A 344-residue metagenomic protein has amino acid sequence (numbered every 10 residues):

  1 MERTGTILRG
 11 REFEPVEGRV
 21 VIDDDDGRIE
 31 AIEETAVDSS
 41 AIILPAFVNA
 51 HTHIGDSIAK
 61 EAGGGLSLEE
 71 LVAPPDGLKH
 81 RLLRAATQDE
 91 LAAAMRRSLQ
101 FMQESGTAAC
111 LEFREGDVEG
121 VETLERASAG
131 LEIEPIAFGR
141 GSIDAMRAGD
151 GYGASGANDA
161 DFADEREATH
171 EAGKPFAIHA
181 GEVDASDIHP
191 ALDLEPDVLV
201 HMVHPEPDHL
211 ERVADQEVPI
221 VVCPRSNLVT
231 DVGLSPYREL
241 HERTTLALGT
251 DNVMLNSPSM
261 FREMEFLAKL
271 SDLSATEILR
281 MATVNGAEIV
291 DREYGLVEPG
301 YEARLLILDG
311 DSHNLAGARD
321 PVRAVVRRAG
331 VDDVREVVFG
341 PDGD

Functional and structural regions predicted by a protein language model:
M1-T35: N-terminal metal-binding scaffold of metallo-dependent hydrolase/deaminase domains
G5, G27, S40, H51 (+11 more regions): Divalent metal-coordination and catalytic microenvironments
E33-L44: Active-site metal-binding motif and surrounding structural segment of the metallo-beta-lactamase
I42-I43, I58-G130: Alpha-helical scaffold segments that flank or form the walls of functional sites
P45-S57, P175-E182: Histidine-centered catalytic micro-motifs
I143-P236, H241-M254, L273: Active-site core of metal-dependent hydrolases
D193-L194, P236-N314: His/Asp/Glu-enriched, well-ordered alpha-helical/loop segment that forms or immediately abuts the divalent-metal
E302-D344: C-terminal cap of metal-dependent C-N hydrolases
